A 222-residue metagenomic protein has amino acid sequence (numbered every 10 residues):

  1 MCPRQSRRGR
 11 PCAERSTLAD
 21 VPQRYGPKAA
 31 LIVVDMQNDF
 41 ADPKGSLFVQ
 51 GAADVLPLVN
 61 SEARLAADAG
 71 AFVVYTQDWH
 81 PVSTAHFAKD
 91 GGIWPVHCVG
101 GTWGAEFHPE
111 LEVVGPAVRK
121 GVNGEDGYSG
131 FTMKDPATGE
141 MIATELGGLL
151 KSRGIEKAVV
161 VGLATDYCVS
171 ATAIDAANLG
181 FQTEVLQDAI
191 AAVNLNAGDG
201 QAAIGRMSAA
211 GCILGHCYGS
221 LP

Functional and structural regions predicted by a protein language model:
R10-E125, S152, E156, Q182-V185 (+1 more regions): Active-site acidic carboxylates
E62-A63, V169-N178: Histidine-anchored nucleotide/phosphate-binding helix
T84-C98, F131-I142, A177-N178: Short, electropositive alpha-helical surface patch
V122-R153, K157: Alpha-helical scaffold elements lining the catalytic groove of polysaccharide deacetylases
I155-C168, V185-Q187: Glycine-rich anion-binding loop/nest that anchors nucleotide
A164-Y167, L179, I190-V193: Short Gly/Pro-enriched loop/turn and capping motifs at secondary-structure junctions
